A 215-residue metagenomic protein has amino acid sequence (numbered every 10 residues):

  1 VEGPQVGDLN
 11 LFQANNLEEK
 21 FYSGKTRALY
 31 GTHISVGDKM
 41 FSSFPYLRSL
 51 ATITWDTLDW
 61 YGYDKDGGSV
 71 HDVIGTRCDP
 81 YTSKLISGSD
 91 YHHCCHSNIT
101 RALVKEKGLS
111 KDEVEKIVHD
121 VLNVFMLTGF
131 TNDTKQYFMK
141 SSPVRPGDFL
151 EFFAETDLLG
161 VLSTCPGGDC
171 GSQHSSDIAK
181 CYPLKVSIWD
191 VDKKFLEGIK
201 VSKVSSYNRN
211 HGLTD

Functional and structural regions predicted by a protein language model:
V1-D215: Acidic, Ser/Thr/Pro
